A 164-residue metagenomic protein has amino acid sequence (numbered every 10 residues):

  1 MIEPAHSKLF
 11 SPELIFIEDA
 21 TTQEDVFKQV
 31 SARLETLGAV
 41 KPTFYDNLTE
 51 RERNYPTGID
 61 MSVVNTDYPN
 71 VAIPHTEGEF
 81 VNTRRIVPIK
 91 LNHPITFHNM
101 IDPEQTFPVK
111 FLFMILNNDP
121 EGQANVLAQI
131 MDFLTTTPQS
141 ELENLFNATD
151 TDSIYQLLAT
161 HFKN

Functional and structural regions predicted by a protein language model:
M1-N164: Cytosolic covalent-transfer regions centered on His/Cys nucleophiles that carry phosphoryl or persulfide groups
